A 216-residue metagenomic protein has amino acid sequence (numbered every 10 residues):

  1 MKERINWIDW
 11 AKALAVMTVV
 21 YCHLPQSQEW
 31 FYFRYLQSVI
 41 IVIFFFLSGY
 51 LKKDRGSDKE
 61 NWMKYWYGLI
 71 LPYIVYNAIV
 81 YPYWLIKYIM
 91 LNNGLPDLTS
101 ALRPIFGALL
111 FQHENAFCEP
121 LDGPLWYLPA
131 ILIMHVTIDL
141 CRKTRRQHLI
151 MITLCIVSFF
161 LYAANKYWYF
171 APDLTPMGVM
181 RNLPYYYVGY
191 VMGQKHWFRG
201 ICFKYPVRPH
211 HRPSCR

Functional and structural regions predicted by a protein language model:
M1-F159, F170, Y205: Membrane-cytosol interface segments of multi-pass membrane proteins, especially ER/Golgi lipid-handling enzymes
K52-K53, P129-I138, L183-R199: Internal transmembrane alpha-helix with an interfacial aromatic "cap," most often the third helix
I152-K195: Loop-centered beta-sheet repeat module
W197-R216: Alpha-helical transmembrane segments and terminal signal-anchor/GPI-anchor hydrophobic tails, characterized by long
